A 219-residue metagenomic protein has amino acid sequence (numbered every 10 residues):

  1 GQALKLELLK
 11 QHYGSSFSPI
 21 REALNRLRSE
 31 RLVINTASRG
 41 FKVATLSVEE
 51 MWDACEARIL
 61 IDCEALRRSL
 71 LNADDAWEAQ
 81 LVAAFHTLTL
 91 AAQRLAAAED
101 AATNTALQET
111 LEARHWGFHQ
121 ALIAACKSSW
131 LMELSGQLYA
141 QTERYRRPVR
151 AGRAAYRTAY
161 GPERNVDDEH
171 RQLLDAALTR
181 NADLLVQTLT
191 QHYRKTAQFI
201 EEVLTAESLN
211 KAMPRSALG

Functional and structural regions predicted by a protein language model:
G1, K5, V43-L46, A102-T103 (+2 more regions): Short amphipathic alpha-helical segments at helix-loop
G1-L71, A197, E202-G219: Short linear motifs at protein or domain termini
H12, A151, A155-G219: C-terminal regulatory/effector modules of DNA-binding transcriptional regulators
S18, T45, E49-W52, E56 (+4 more regions): Residues at secondary-structure transition points
R21, N72-D75, A98-A102, G152-Y156 (+1 more regions): Juxtamembrane/interface motifs at transmembrane-helix termini
N35, H115, N165-D167: Short, flexible turn/loop "capping" segments at secondary-structure junctions
E49, A76-G152, E169-A176, A182-T196: Conserved amphipathic alpha-helical segments that form helical-bundle/coiled-coil interaction surfaces
I59, V82, R164-D168: Amphipathic alpha-helical repeat elements characteristic of tetratricopeptide repeat
